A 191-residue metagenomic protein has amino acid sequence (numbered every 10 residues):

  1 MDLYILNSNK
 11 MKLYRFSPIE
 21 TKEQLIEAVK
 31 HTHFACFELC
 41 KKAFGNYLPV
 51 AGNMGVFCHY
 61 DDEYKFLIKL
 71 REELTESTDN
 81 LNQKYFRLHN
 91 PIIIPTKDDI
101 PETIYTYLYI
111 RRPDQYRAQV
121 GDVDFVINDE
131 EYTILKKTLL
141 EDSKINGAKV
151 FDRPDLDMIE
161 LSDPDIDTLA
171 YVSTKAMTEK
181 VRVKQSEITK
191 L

Functional and structural regions predicted by a protein language model:
L3-G52, V56-N82, R87-L191: Glyoxalase I/VOC metalloenzyme domain signal
